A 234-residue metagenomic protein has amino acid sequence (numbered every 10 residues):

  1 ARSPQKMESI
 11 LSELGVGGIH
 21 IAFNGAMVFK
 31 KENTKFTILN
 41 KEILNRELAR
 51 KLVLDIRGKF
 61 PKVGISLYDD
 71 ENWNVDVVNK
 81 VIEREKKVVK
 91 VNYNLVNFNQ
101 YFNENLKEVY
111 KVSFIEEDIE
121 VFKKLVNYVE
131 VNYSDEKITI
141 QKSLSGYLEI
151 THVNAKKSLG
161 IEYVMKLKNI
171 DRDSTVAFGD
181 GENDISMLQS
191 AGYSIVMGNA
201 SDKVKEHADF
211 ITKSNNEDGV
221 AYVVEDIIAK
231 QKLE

Functional and structural regions predicted by a protein language model:
A1-I82: Active-site phosphate-binding/coordination module
S3, N24, E71, G146 (+3 more regions): A generic "binding-loop/recognition-motif" signal
P4-E8, F122, S158, D184-I185: Short, well-ordered alpha-helical microsegments
M7-L11, L125, V129, M187-L188 (+2 more regions): Hydrophobic packing residues within well-ordered alpha-helices of enzyme cores
L14-V16, F23-N24, E136, S190-A191 (+1 more regions): Short, structured coil segments at secondary-structure junctions
L39-L48, K86-K90, G160-E162, L233: A polyampholytic, Gly/Pro-enriched intrinsically disordered region
K62-F178: Conserved acidic, metal-coordinating active-site core of Asp-based, Mg2+-dependent phosphoryl-transfer enzymes
E149-E234: Mg2+-dependent phosphoryl-transfer enzymes with acidic/Ser/Thr/Gly-rich catalytic loops
